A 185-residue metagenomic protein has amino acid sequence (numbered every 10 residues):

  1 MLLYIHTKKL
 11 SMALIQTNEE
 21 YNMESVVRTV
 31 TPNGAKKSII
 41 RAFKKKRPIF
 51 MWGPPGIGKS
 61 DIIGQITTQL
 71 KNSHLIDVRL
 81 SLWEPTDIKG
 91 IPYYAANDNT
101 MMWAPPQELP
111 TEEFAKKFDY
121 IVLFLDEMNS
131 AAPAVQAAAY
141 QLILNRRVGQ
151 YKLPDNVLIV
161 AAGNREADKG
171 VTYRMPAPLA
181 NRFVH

Functional and structural regions predicted by a protein language model:
M1-N18: N-terminal amphipathic/basic-hydrophobic helices that include classical n-h-c signal peptides and signal-anchor
A13-H185: AAA+ P-loop NTPase catalytic core and its hallmark functional loops
